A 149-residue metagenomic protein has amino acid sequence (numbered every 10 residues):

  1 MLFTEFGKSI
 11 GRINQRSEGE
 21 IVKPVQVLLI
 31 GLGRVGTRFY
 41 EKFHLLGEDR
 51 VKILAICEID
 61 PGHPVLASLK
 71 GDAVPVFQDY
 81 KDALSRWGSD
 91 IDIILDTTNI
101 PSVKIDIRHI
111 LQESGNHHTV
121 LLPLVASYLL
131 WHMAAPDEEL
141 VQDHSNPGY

Functional and structural regions predicted by a protein language model:
L2-P24: A short, basic/flexible loop-to-alpha-helix module at the beginning of a structural domain
K23-E41: Glycine-rich adenosine-cofactor-binding loop
L46-K70: NAD(P)-binding Rossmann-fold cofactor-contacting core
K70-A73, S114: Short, structured coil segments at secondary-structure junctions
P75-A83: Short acidic-hydrophobic, aromatic-tinged amphipathic segments that line or gate anion-handling sites
W87-I93: Short acidic/histidine-rich motifs immediately flanking catalytic phosphotransfer sites in two-component signaling
T97-T98: Glycine-rich, N-terminal phosphate-binding loop of Rossmann-like dinucleotide-binding domains
P101-Y149: Rossmann-fold NAD(P)-binding glycine/threonine-rich loop
